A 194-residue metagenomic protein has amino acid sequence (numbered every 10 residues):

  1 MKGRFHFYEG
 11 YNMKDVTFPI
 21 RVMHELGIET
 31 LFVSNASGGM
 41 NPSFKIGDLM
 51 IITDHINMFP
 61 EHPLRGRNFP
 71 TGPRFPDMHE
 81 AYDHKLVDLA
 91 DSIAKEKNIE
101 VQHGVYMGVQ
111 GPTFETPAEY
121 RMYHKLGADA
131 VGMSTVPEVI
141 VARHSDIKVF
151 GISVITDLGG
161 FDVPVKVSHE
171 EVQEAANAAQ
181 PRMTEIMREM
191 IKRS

Functional and structural regions predicted by a protein language model:
M1-M78: Metabolite-binding pocket within alpha/beta catalytic cores that recognizes anionic/polar moieties
K2, L31-N35, I51, V101-M107 (+2 more regions): General beta-strand structural signal in soluble alpha/beta enzymes
V22-T30, S43, H124-L126, I140-K148: Alpha-helix C-terminal capping segments
K85, L89-I99, R182-R193: Generic non-transmembrane alpha-helical segments
S92-D129, S194: Active-site/ligand-binding-proximal alpha/beta "capping" segment
M133-E171: Zn-dependent metallopeptidase/amidohydrolase metal-coordination segment
G159-S194: His/Asp/Glu-rich mid-to-C-terminal helical/loop segments that flank catalytic regions of hydrolases
